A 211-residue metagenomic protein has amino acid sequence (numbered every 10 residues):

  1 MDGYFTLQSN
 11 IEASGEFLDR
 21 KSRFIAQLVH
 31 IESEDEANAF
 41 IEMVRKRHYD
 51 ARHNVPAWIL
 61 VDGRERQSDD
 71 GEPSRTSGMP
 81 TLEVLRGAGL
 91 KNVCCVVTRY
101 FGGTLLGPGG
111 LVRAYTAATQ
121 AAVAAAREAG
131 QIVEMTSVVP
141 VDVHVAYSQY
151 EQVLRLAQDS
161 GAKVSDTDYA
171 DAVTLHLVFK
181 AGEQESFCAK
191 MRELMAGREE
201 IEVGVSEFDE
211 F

Functional and structural regions predicted by a protein language model:
M1-T76, A189, E202-F211: C-terminal regulatory domains involved in ligand/effector binding and gene-expression control
I59, K91-G102: Glycine- and acidic-rich phosphate- and metal-coordinating loops
V112-V138: Long, charge-dense
Q131-Q149, L175-L177: Short glycine-/aliphatic-rich beta-strand segments at the starts of folded cytosolic domains
D142-K163: Short amphipathic alpha-helix segments
V153-Q158, S186-M195: Short amphipathic alpha-helices in soluble, non-transmembrane regions that often serve as interface/regulatory elements
V164-Y169, M195-F211: Conserved short beta-strand edge segments in small beta-sheet-based binding/regulatory domains
L177-K180, Q184: Terminal, non-globular segments
